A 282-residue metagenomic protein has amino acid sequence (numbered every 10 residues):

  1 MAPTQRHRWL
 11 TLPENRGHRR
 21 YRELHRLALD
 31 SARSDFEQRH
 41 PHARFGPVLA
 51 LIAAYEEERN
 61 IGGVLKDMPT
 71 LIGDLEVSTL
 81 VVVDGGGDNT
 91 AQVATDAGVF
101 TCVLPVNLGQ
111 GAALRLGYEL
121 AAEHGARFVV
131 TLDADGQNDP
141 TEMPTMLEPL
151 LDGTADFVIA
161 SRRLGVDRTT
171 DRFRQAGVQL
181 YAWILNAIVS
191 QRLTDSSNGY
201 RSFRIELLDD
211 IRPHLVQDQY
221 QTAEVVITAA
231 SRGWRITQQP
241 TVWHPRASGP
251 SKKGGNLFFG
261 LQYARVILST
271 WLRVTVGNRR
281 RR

Functional and structural regions predicted by a protein language model:
M1-G46, S190, H214-R282: Hydrophobic helical membrane-anchoring modules
I52, E76-G86, C102: Short beta-strand/loop segment that forms part of the nucleotide-sugar
I52-K66, G85: Active-site beta-to-alpha loop of glycosyltransferases that engages the nucleotide-sugar donor
K66-E76: Short, acidic, metal-binding catalytic loop of nucleotide-sugar glycosyltransferases
V83-A91, G136: A conserved acidic beta->alpha catalytic loop
D96-G98, R232: Short, structured coil segments at secondary-structure junctions
F100, L104-E123, F128, P140-Q219 (+3 more regions): Acceptor/aglycone-binding surface of glycosyltransferases and processive sugar-polymer synthases
